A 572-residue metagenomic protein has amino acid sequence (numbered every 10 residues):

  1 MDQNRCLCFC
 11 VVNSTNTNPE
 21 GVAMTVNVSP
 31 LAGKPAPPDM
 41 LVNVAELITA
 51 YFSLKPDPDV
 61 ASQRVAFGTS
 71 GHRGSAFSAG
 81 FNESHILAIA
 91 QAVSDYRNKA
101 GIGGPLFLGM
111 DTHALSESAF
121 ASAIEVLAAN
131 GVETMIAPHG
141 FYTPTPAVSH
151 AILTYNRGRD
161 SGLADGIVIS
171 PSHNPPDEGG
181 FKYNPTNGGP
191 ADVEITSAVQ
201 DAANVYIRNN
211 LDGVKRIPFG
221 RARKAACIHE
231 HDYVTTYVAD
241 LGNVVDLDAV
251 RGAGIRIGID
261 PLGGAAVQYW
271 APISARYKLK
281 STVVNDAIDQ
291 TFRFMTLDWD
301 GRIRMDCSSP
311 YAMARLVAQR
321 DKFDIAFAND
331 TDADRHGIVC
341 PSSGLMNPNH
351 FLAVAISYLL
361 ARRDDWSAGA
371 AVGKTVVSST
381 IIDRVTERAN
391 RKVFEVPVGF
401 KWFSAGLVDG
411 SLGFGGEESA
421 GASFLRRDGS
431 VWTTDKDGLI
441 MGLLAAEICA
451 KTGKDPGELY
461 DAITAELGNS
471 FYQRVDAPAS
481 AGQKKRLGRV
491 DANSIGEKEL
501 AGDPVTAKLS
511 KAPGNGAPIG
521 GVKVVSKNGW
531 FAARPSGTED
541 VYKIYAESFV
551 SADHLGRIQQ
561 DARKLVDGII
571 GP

Functional and structural regions predicted by a protein language model:
C6-C10: Cysteine-centered motifs
V26-Q63, R159-D160, D177-Q319: Gly/Ser/Thr-enriched, mixed-charge loops and adjacent short helices that form phosphate/oxyanion-binding elements
A45, K99-G103, F107-E178, P272-G337: N-terminal small/polar loop signature for handling phosphorylated ligands or for N-terminal nucleophile
S62-F81, P171-N174, P261-P272, T331-A333 (+3 more regions): Conserved phosphate/anionic-ligand binding catalytic regions in large, soluble enzymes, centered on
A90-L106, D246-A253, R320: Glycine-rich phosphate/diphosphate-binding loops that line cofactor/substrate pockets in enzymes
S118-L127, D177-P185, D334-V354, I382: Short Gly/Thr/Asp-enriched flexible loops that form oxyanion-binding sites at enzyme active sites
A137-Y142, D201-D232, C340-G416, G421-F424: Proline/glycine-rich low-complexity loops and linkers
I325, R362-Y545, S551-P572: Phosphate-binding and adjacent anionic-ligand microenvironments
